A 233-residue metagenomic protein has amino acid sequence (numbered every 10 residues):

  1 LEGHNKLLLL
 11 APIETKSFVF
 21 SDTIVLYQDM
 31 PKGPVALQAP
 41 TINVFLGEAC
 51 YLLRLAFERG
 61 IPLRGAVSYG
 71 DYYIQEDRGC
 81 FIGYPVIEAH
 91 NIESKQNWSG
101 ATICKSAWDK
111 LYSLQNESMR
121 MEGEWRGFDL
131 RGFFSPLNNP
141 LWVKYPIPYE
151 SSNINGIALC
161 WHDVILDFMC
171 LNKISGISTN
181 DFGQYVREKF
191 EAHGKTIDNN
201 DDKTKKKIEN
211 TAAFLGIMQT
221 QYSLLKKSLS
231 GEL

Functional and structural regions predicted by a protein language model:
L1-H4: Short catalytic helix/loop segments, enriched in acidic residues and glycine and frequently bearing histidine
K6-V44, L53-Y84: Catalytic core of nucleotidyl cyclases, primarily class III adenylyl/guanylyl cyclases
L9, E14, L53, N91-E93 (+1 more regions): Homeobox/homeodomain signature
A39, D77, I87-E88, A107 (+2 more regions): Alpha-helix boundary/interfacial micro-motifs
E58, R64-G65, Y69, V86-A107: Catalytic/regulatory signature loops of cyclic-dinucleotide turnover enzymes and related class III nucleotidyl cyclases
F81, P85-S94, S113, R120 (+1 more regions): Conserved binding-pocket/active-site segment within a compact domain
W98-S99, I103-L233: Intrinsically disordered, glycine/charged-rich C-terminal tails and inter-domain linkers that flank nucleotidyl cyclase
